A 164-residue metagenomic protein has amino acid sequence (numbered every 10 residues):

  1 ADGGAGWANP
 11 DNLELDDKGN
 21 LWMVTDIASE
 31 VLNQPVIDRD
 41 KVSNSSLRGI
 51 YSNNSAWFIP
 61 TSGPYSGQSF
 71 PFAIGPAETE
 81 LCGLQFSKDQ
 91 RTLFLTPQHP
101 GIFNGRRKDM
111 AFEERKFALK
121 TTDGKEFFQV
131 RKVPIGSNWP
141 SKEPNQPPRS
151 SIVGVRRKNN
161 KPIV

Functional and structural regions predicted by a protein language model:
A1-V164: Sequence/structural signature of beta-propeller domains
